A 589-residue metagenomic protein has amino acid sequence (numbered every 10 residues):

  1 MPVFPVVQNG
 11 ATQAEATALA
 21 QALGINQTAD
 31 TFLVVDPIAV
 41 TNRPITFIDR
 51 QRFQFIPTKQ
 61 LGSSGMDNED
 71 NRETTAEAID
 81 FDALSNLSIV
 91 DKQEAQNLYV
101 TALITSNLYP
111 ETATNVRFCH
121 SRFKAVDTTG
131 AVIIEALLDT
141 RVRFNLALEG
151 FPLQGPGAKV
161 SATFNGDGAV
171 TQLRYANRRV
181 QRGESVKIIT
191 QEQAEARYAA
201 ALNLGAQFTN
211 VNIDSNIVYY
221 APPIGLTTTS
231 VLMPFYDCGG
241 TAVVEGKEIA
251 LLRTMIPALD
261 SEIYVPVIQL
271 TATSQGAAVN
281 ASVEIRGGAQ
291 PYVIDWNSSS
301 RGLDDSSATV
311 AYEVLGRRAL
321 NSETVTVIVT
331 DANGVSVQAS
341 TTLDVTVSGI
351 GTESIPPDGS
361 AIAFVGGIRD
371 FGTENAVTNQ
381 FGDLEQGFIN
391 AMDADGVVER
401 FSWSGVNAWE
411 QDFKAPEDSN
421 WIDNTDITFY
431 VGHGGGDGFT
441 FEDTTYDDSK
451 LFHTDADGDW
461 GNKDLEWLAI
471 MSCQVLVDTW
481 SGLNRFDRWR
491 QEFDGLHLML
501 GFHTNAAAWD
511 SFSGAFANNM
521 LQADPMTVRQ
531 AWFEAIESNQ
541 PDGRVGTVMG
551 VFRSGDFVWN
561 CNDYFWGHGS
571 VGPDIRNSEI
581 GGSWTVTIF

Functional and structural regions predicted by a protein language model:
M1-R141, L146-P152, A176-E184: Preferential activation on post-signal-peptide N-terminal prodomains/segments of secreted or lumenal proteins
L148-L204: Short helix-loop boundary/capping segments
A277-I285: A short beta-strand segment in extracellular, disulfide-stabilized domains
R286-Q290: Short glycine/proline-centered coil/turn motifs in the loop regions of extracellular beta-sandwich domains
N297-E313: Surface-exposed, flexible coil segments in extracellular/virion-facing regions
N321-V325: Exposed beta-strand face motif in extracellular beta-rich ectodomains
G349-T440, A469: A domain-level signal for caspase-like cysteine endopeptidase catalytic cores and their zymogen-processing architecture
V475-F589: Active-site-proximal C-terminal subdomain of hydrolase catalytic domains
